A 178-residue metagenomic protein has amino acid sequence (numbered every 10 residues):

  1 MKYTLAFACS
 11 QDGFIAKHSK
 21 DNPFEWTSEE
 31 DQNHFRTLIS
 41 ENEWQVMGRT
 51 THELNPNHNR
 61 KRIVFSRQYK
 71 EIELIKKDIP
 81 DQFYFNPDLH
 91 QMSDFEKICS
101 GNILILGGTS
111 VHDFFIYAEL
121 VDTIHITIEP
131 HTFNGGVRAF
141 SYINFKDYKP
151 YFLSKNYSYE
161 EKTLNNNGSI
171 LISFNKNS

Functional and structural regions predicted by a protein language model:
M1-S178: Enzymes that bind and transform nitrogen-containing heteroaromatic metabolites
